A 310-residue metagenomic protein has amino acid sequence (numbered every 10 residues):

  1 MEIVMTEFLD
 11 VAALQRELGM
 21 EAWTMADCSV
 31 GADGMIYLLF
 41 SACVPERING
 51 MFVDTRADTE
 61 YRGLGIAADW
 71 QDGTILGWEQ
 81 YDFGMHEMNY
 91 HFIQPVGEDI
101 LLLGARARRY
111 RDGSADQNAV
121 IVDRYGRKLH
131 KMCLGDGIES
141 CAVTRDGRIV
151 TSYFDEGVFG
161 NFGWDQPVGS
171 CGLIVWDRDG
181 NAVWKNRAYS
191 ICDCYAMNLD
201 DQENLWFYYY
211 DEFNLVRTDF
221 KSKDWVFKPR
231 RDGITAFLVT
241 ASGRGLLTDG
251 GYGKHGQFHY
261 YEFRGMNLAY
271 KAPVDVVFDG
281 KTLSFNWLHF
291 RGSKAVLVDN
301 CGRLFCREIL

Functional and structural regions predicted by a protein language model:
L9-G19, T74-G84, G126-C133, N181-A188 (+2 more regions): A short beta-strand motif characteristic of beta-propeller blades
G19-D33, D82-G97, C133-R145, Y189-N198 (+2 more regions): Repeated scaffold domains used in trafficking and secretory/extracellular systems, primarily beta-propellers
I36, I100-L101, I149, L205 (+2 more regions): Hydrophobic beta-strand positions that form the internal "hydrophobic ladder" of WD40/Gbeta-like beta-propeller blades
F40, F227-P273: Loop/turn-rich, solvent-exposed surfaces of beta-rich toroidal or solenoidal domains
S41-T59, L102-S114, V150-S170: Short, conserved, GDST-rich strand-edge loop motifs in beta-rich repeat architectures
N49-A107: Blade-loop segments of beta-propeller domains
V53-Q71, S114-G126, D165-G180, H259-M266: Beta-propeller blade signature
W287-L310: Blade-level signature of beta-propeller repeat domains, shared across WD40, Kelch, NHL, RCC1 and BNR/Asp-box propellers
